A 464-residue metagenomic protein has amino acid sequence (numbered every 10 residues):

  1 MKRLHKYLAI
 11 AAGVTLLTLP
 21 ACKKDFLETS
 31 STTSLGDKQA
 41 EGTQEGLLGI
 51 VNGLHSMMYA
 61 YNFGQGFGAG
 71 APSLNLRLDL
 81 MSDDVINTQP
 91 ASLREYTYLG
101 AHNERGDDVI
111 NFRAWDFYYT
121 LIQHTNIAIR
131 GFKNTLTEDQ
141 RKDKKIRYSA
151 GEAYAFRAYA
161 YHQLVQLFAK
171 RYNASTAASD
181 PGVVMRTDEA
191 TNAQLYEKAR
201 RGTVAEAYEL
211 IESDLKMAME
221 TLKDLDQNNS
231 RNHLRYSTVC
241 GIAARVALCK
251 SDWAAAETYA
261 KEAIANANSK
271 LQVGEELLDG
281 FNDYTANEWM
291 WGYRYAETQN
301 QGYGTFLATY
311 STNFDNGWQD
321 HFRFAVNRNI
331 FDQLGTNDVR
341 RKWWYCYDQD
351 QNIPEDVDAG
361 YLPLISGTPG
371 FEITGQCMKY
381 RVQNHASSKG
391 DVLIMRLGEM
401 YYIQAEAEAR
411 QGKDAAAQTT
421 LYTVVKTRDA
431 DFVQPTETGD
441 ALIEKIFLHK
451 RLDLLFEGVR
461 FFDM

Functional and structural regions predicted by a protein language model:
M1-P20: Sec-dependent bacterial lipoprotein signal peptides
C22-D79, H321-F322, I330-G335, W343 (+3 more regions): Membrane-proximal, proline-rich intrinsically disordered regions
D37-E41, Q65-N87, F168-V183, D224-L307 (+1 more regions): Short, surface-exposed recognition loops and adjoining beta-strand edges that mediate ligand/DNA contacts, enriched
G49, A71, H233, E257-L397 (+4 more regions): Hydrophobic-face positions in mid-chain alpha helices that act as interaction patches
A91-F168, G202, M219-Q227, H385-V392 (+2 more regions): Conserved, well-structured interaction surfaces
